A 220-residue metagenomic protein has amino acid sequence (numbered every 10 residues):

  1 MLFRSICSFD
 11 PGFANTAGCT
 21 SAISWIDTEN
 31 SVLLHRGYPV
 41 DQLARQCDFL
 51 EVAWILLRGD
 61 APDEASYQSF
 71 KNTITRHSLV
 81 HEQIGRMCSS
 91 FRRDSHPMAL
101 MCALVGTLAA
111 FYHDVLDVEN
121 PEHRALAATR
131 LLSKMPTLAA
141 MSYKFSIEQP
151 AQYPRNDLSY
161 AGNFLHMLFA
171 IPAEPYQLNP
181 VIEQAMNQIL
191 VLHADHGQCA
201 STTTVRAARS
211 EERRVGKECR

Functional and structural regions predicted by a protein language model:
F3-R220: Hydrophobic alpha-helical bundle cores within soluble ligand-binding/oligomerization subdomains
